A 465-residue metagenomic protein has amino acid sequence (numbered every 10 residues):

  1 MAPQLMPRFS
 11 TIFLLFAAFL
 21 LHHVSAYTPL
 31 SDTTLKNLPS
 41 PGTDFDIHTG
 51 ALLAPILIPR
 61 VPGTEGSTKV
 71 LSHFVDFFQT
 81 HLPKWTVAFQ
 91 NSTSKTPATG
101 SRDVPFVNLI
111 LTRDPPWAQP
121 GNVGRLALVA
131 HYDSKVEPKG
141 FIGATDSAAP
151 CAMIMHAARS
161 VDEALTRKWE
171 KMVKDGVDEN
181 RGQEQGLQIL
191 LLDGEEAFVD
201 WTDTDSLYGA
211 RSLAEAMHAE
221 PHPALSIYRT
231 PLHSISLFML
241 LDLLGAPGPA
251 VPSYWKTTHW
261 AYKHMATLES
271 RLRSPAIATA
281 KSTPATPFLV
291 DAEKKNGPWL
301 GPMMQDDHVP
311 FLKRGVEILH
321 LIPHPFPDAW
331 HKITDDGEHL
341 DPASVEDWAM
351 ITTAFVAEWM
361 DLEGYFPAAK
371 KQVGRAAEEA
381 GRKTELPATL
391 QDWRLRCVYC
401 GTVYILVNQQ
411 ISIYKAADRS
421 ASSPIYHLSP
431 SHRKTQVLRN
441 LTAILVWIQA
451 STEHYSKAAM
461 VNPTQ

Functional and structural regions predicted by a protein language model:
M1-H23, T402: Fungal secretory targeting signals
L30, L38-G121: A non-catalytic alpha/beta surface segment that caps or lines the substrate-entry region of metallo-dependent hydrolase
N37-G42, I56-G66, P97-T99, P138-A148 (+6 more regions): Second-shell loop/turn segments in exported
I110, L126-V129, Q188-L191, S236-L241 (+1 more regions): Structural recognition of the beta-strand scaffold that forms the well-ordered cores of secreted hydrolase catalytic
K139-T267: Acidic/histidine-rich catalytic neighborhood of metal-dependent amide-processing enzymes
L237, L243-R375: Active-site-adjacent substrate-binding region of metalloamidase/peptidase-like peptide-processing proteins
K383-N408: Cleavable C-terminal sorting propeptides in eukaryotic secreted/cell-surface proteins
